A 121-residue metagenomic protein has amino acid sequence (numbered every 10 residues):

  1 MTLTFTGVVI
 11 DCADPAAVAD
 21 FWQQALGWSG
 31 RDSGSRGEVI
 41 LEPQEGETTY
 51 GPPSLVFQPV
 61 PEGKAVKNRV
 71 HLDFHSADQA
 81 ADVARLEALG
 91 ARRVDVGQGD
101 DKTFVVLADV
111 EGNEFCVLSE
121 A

Functional and structural regions predicted by a protein language model:
M1-T2, G63-V66: Short, flexible turn/loop "capping" segments at secondary-structure junctions
T2, V9-P53, D82, A88 (+1 more regions): Core segments of cupin and vicinal oxygen chelate
F5-G7, K67-H71: Short, solvent-exposed beta-strand edge segments and adjacent coil->beta transition regions
A13-P15, L72-E111: Vicinal oxygen chelate
G37-V39, N68-V70, T103-V105: Short beta-strand micro-motifs in enzyme catalytic cores
F57-V60: Acetyl-CoA-dependent GNAT
V117-A121: Short beta->alpha transition motifs characteristic of CBS
